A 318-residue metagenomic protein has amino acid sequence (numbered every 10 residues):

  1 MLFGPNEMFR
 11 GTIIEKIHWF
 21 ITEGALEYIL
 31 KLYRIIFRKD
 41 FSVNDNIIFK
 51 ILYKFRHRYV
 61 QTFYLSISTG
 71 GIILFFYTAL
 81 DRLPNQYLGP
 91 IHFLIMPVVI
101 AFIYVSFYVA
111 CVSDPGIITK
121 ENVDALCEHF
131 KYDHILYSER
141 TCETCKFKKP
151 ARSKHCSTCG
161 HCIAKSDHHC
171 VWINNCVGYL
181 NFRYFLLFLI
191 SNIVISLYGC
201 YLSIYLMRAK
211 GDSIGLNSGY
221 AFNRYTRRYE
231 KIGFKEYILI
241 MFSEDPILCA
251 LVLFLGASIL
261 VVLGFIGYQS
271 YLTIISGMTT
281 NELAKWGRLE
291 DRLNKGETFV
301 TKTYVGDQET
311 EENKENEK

Functional and structural regions predicted by a protein language model:
M1-H169, I173-K318: Membrane-associated feature with strongest affinity for ZDHHC
